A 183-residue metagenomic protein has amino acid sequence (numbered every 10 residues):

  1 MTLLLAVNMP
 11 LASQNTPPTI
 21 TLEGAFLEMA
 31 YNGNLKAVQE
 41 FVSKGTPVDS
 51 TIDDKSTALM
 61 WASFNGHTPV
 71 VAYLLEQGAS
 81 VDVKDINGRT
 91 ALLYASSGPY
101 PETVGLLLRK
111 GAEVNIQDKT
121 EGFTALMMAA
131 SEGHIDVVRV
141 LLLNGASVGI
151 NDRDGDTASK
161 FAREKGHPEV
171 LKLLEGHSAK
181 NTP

Functional and structural regions predicted by a protein language model:
L22, K55, G88, E121-G122 (+1 more regions): Start-of-repeat signature of ankyrin repeats
A37, P69-V70, E102-T103, D136-V137 (+1 more regions): Conserved ankyrin/ankyrin-like repeat signature
I52, D85, D118-K119, D152: Ankyrin repeat boundary/linker residues
V148-T182: Leucine-rich solenoid repeat scaffolds
